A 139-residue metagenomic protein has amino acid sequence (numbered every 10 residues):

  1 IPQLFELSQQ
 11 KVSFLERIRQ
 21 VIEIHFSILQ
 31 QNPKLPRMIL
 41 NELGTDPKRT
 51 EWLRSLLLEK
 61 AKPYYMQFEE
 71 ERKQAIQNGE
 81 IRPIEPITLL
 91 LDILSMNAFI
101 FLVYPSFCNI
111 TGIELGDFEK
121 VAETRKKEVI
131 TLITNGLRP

Functional and structural regions predicted by a protein language model:
P2-Q10, E42, M96, I100: Solvent-exposed, amphipathic alpha-helical segments
F5, Q9-V12, G44, K48 (+2 more regions): Short, flexible helix-adjacent loops and helix caps
F5-R37, Y65, P86-L90, P139: Hydrophobic alpha-helical connector segments
E16, L56-K60, I76-L94: All-alpha amphipathic helical-bundle segments outside canonical DNA-binding/catalytic cores that form hydrophobic
E23, N41-G44, L94: Short amphipathic alpha-helical surface patches that mediate protein-protein
I24-S27, K62, M66-N78, R82 (+1 more regions): C-terminal peripheral helix-coil segments that are non-catalytic and often amphipathic
Q31-S55, V103-G112: Amphipathic alpha-helical segments used for helix-helix packing
